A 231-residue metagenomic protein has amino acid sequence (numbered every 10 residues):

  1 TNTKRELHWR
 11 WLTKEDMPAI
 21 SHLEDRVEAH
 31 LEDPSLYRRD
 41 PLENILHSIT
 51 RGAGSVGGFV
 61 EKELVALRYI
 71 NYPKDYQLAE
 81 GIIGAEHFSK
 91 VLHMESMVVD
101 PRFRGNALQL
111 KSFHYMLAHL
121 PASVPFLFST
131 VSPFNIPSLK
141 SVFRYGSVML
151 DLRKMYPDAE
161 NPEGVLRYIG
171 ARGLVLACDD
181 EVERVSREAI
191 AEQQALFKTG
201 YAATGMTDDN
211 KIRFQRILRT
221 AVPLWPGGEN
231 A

Functional and structural regions predicted by a protein language model:
E6-H22, V185-S186: A short beta-loop-alpha structural element at the N-terminal edge of CoA-dependent acyl/N-acetyltransferase catalytic
E28-D75, E192-F197, M206: Active-site rim helix/loop that mediates acceptor-substrate recognition in acyltransferases
E63-S96: Conserved acyl-donor/pantetheine-binding loop and adjacent beta-alpha core of acyl/acetyltransferases and related
E86, M94-G105, V131-S132: A short, internal acetyl-CoA/4′-phosphopantetheine-binding micro-motif in the GNAT/acyltransferase core
V99, G105-A118, K140, R144: Conserved acetyl-CoA-binding loop-helix of GNAT-fold acetyltransferases
L120-S132: Conserved GNAT acetyl-CoA-binding A-motif
P133-R153: Conserved active-site alpha-helix within GNAT-family acetyltransferase domains
L150, K154-A231: Intrinsically disordered, low-complexity, positively biased terminal segments
